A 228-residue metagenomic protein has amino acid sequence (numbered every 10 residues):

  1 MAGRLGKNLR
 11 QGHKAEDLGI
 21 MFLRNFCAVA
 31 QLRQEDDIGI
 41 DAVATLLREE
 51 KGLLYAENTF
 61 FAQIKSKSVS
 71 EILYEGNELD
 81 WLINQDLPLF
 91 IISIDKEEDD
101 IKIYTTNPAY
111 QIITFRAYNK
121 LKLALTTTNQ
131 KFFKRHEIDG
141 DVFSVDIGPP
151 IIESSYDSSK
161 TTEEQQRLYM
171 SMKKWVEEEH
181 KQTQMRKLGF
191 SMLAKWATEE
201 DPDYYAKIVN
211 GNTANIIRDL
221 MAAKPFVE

Functional and structural regions predicted by a protein language model:
M1-I38, A44-E228: Mixed-charge (Asp/Glu-Lys/Arg
